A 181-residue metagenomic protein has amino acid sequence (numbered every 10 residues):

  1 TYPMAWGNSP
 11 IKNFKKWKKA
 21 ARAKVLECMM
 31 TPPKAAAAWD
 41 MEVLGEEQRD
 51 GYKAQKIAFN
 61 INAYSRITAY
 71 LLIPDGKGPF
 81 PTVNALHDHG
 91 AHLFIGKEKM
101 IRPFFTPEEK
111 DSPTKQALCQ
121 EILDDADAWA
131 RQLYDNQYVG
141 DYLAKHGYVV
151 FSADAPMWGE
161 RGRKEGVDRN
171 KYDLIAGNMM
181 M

Functional and structural regions predicted by a protein language model:
T1-K53, I61, G96-K97, H146: N-terminal targeting or regulatory segments adjacent to alpha/beta-hydrolase or S9 domains
P3, P10, P32-P33, P74 (+3 more regions): Proline-rich intrinsically disordered, low-complexity coils
G7, K56, M181: Glycine- and acidic
E46-E108: Glycine-rich active-site/cofactor-binding loop and its immediate structural neighborhood
G78, A85-M181: Cap/lid segment of the alpha/beta-hydrolase catalytic domain
